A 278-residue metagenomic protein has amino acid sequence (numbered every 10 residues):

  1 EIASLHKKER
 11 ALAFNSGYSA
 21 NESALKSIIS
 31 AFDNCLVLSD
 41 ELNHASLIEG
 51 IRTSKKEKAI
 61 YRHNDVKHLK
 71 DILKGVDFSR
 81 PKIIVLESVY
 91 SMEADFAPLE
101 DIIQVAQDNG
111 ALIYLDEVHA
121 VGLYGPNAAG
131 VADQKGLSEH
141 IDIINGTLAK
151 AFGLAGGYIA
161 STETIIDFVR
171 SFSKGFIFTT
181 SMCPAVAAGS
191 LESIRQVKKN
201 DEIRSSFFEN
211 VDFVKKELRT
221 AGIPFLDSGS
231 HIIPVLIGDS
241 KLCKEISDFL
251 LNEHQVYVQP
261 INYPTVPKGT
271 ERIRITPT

Functional and structural regions predicted by a protein language model:
I2-S23: Short loop-beta-helix segment that forms the pyridoxal 5′-phosphate
S16, L38-S54: Substrate-binding/gating loop at the entrance of the active-site cleft, primarily in PLP-dependent aminotransferase-like
A24-A45: Conserved PLP-anchoring active-site segment centered on the Schiff-base-forming lysine
A59, H63-L115: Active-site phosphate-binding strand-loop segment of PLP-dependent enzymes
D133-F168: Active-site PLP attachment segment
A185-S205, K216-T220: Amphipathic alpha-helix from the class-I
S205-K215, R219-Q255, Y263, G269-T270 (+1 more regions): Conserved PLP-binding catalytic core of the aspartate aminotransferase-like
